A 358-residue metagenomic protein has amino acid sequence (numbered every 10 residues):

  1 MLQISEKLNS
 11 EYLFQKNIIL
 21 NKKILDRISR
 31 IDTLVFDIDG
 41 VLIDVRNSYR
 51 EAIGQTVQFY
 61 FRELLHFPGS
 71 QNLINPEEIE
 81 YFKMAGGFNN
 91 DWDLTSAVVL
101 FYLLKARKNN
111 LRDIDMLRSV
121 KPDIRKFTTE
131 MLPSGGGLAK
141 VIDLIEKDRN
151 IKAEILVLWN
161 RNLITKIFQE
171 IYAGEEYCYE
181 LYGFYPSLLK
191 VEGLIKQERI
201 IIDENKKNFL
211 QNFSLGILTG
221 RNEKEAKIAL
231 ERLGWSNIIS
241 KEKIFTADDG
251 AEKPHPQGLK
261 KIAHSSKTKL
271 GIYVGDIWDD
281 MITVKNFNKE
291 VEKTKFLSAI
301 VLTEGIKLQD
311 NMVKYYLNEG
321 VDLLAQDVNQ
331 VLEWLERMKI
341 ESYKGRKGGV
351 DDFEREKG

Functional and structural regions predicted by a protein language model:
M1-F36, N110-L163, E333-G345, D351: Non-catalytic pre-domain segments flanking phosphatase-related domains
I4, L8-E77, D93-S96: Active-site neighborhood of HAD-like aspartate-dependent phosphohydrolases
I24-L25, F61-H66, L103-R107, K206-K207 (+3 more regions): Alpha-helix termini
I53, A153-N160, I164, Q169-E170 (+2 more regions): Substrate-recognition element of Asp-dependent hydrolases with the DxDx(T/V) motif
F82-K196: A metal-dependent, Asp-based hydrolase signature
L188-I200, G216-I272, I277-E292: Substrate-recognition "cap/lid" segment bordering the active-site pocket of phosphatases
Y273-L323: Acidic, Mg2+-coordinating phosphoryl-transfer loop and its flanking beta/alpha structural elements, shared across
D322-V331: Short acidic-hydrophobic, aromatic-tinged amphipathic segments that line or gate anion-handling sites
